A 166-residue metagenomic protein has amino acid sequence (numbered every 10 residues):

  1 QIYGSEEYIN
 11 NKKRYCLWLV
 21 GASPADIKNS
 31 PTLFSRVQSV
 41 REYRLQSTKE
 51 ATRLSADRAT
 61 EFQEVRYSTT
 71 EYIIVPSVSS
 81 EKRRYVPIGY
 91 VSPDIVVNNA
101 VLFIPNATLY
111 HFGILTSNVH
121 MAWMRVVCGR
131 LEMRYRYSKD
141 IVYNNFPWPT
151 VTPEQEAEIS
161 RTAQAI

Functional and structural regions predicted by a protein language model:
Q1-A165: Polybasic, glycine- and aromatic-enriched phosphate-binding surface used to engage nucleic acids
